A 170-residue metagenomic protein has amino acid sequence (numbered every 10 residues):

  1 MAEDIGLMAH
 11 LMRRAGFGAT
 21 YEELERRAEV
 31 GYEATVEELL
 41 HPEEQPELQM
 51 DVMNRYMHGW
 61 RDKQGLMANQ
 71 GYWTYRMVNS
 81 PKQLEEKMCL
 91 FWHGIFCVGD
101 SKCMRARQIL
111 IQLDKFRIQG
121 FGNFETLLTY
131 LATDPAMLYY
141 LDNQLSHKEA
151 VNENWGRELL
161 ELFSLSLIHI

Functional and structural regions predicted by a protein language model:
A2-D4, M8-Y21: Flexible, low-complexity segments enriched for small/polar residues
E23-Q119: N-terminal accessory alpha/beta regions
I95-D100, D134-A136, Q144-K148: Solvent-exposed loop/turn segments at secondary-structure junctions within structured extracellular/periplasmic domains
C97, Y140, L162-S166: Substrate-binding clefts and substrate-entry loops adjacent to catalytic sites of polymer-processing enzymes acting on
R105-D114, T133-L138, E153-L160: Short, conserved phosphate-binding/catalytic loop or strand-edge motifs used in phosphoryl-/nucleotidyl-transfer
I168-I170: Conserved small/polar residues in nucleotide/adenosyl-binding loops
